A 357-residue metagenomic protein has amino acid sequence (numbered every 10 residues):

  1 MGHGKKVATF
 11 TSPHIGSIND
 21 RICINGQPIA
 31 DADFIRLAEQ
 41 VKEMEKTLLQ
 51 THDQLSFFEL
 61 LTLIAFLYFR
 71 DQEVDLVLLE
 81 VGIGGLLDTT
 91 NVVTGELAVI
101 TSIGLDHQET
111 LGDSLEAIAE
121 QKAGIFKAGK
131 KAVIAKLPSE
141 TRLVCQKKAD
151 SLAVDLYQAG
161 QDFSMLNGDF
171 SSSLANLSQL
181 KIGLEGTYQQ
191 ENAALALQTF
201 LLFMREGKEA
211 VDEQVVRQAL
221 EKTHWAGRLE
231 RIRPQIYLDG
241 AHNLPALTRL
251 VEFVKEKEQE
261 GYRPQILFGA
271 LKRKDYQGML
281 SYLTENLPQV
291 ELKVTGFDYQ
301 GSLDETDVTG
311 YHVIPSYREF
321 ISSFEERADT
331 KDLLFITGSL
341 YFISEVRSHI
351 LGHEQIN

Functional and structural regions predicted by a protein language model:
G2-V93: ATP-dependent carboxylate-amine ligase catalytic core
F10-P13, A135-K136, K148-L166, G183-G186 (+5 more regions): Beta-strand->loop->alpha-helix junctions that form or flank phosphate-binding loops in nucleotide-handling enzymes
P13, S17-Q40, E109-F126, Q146-K147 (+2 more regions): Active-site-proximal loop->helix
L48-L49, Q72-L76, E80, G95-L180 (+2 more regions): Acidic, Mg2+-coordinating active-site environments of NTP-dependent enzymes
E73-D75, G261, D329-K331: Short, high-confidence coil segments that cap the C-terminus of an alpha-helix and link into the following beta-strand
L76-L79, T89-V99, I103-H107, A117 (+1 more regions): Nucleotide phosphate-binding/pyrophosphate-handling subdomain across enzymes that bind or process nucleotide phosphates
P138-L156, L166-G168, K274-F335: C-terminal helical cap/extension that packs against the catalytic core of soluble nucleotide-cofactor enzymes
S339: Active-site-proximal loop/hinge segments that shape catalytic or ion-binding/gating pockets
